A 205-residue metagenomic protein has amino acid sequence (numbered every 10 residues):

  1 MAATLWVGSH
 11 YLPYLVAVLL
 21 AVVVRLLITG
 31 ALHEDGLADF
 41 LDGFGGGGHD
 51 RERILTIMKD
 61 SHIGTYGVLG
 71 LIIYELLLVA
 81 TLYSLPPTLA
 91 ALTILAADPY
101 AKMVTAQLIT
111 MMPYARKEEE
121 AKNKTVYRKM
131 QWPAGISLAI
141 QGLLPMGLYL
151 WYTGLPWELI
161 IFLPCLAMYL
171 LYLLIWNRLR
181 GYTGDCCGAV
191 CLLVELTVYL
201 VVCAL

Functional and structural regions predicted by a protein language model:
M1-G30, G46-R53, D60-L205: Hydrophobic alpha-helical transmembrane segments
G30-G36: Replace "His-x-His-based motif
G43: Residues immediately C-terminal
